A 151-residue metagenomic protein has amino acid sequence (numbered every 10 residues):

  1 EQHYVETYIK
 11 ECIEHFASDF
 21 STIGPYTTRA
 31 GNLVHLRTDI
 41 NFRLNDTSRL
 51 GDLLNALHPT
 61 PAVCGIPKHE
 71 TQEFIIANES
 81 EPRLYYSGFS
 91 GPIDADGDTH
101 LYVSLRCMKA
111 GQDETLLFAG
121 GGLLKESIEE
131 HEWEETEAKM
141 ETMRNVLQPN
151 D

Functional and structural regions predicted by a protein language model:
E1-A30, G111-D151: Cytosolic ligand/metal-binding cores
E1-I76: Contiguous alpha-helical scaffold segments within structured protein domains that host functional hotspots
H3, P61, L84-S87, L116-F118: Short glycine- and Lys/Arg-enriched binding-loop motifs that mark or flank ligand-binding interfaces
Y8, I66, F89, R106 (+1 more regions): Fold-independent oxyanion-binding glycine-rich loops and adjacent beta-strand/coil segments at enzyme active sites
A30, Y86-F89, S104, G111: A generic structural signal for well-ordered coil/turn residues at beta-strand boundaries that shape enzyme active-site
T38-N41, V103-Q112: Short beta-strand elements
T60-C64, K109, L123-L124: Glycine-rich phosphate/pyrophosphate-binding beta-alpha loops
Q72-D98, R106: Hydrophobic alpha-helical bundle architecture
